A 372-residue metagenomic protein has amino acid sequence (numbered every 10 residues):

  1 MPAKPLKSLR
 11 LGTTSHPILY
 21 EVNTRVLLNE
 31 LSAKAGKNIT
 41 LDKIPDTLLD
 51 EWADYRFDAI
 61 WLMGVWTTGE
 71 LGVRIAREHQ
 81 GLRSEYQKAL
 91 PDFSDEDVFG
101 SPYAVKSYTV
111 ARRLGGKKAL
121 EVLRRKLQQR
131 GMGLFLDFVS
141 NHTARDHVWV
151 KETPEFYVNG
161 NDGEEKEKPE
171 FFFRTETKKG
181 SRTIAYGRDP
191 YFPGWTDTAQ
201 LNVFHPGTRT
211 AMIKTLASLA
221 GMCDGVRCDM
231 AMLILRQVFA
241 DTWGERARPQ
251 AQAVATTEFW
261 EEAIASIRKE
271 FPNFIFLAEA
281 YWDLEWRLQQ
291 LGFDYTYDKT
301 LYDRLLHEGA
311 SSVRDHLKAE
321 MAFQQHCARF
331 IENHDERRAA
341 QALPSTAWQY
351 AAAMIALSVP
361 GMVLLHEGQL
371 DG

Functional and structural regions predicted by a protein language model:
M1-G372: Active-site and adjacent substrate-binding regions of carbohydrate-active enzymes
